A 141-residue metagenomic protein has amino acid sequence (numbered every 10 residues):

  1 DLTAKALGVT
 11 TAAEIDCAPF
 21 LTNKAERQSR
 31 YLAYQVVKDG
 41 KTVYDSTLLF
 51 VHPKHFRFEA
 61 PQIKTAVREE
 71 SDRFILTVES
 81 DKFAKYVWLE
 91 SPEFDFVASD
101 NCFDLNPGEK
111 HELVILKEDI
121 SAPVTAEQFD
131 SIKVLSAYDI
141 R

Functional and structural regions predicted by a protein language model:
D1-P61, E118-R141: Terminal connector regions
K5-L7, R68, L105: Hydrophobic beta-strand core residues of beta-sandwich domains
T11-I15, N101-F103, E109-L113: Short strand-edge motifs at loop-to-beta-strand transitions and within beta-strands of extracellular beta-rich domains
Y34, V78, L89, G108: Hydrophobic, well-ordered secondary-structure elements that form the walls of internal hydrophobic environments
K54-S80: Surface beta-strand/loop "capping" patches
E79-V97: Short acidic, flexible loop segments centered on an aromatic residue
A98, L116-K117: Extracellular beta-sheet repeat scaffolds used for adhesion and glycan interaction
